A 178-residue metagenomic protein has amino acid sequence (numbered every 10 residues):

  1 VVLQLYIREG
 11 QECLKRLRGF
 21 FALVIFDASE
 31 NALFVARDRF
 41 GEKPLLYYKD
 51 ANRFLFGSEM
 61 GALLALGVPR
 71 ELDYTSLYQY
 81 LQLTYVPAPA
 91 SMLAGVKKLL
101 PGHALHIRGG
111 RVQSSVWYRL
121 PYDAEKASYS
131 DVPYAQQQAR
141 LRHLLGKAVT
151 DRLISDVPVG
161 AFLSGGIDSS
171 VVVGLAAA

Functional and structural regions predicted by a protein language model:
V1-A178: Cysteine-centered catalytic environments shared across enzyme families
